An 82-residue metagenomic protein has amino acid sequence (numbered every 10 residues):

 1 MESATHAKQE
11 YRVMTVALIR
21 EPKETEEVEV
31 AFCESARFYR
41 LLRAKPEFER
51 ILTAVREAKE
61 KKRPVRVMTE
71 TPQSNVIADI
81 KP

Functional and structural regions predicted by a protein language model:
M1-C33, I51-P82: Short, flexible, surface-exposed loop segments at domain boundaries
A36-R56: Beta-strand/loop nucleic-acid-binding surfaces
